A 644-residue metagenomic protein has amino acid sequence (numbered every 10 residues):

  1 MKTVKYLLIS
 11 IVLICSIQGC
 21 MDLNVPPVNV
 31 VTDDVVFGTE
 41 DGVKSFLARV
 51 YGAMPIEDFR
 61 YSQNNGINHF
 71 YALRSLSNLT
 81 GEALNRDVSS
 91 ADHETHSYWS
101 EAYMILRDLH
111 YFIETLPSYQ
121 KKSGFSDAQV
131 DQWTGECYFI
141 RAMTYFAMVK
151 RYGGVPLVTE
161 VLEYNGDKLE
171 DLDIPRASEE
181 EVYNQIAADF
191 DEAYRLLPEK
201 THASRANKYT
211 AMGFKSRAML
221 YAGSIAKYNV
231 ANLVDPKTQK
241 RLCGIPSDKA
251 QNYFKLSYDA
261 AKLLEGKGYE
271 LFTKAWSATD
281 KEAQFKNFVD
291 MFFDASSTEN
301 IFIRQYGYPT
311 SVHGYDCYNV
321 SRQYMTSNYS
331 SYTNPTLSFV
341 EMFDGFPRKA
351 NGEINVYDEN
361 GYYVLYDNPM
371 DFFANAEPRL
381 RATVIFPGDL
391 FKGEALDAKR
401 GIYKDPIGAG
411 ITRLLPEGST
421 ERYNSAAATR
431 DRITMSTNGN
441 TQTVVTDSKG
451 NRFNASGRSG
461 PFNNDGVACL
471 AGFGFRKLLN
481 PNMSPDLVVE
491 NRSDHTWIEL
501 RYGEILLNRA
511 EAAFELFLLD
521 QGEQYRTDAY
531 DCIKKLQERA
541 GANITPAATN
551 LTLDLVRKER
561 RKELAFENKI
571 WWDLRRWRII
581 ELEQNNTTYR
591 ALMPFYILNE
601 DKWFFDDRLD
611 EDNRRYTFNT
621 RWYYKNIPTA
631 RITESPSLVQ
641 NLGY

Functional and structural regions predicted by a protein language model:
T3, S16-D41, A142, I186 (+5 more regions): Bacterial Sec-dependent N-terminal signal peptides
L8-S16: Bacterial N-terminal signal peptides
C20, A102-I105, Q185, T279-K349 (+8 more regions): Long, intrinsically disordered, low-complexity segments
C20-N65, F372, V384, P628-Y644: Membrane-proximal, proline-rich intrinsically disordered regions
G38-R60, S77-Y152, L169-K208, P369 (+4 more regions): Conserved, well-structured interaction surfaces
Y61-S77, V158-V161, P198-G213, A226-N334 (+4 more regions): Short, surface-exposed recognition loops and adjoining beta-strand edges that mediate ligand/DNA contacts, enriched
V149-K150, P156, T201, A218-V230 (+1 more regions): Short coil/turn linking the two alpha-helices of tandem helical-hairpin repeats
